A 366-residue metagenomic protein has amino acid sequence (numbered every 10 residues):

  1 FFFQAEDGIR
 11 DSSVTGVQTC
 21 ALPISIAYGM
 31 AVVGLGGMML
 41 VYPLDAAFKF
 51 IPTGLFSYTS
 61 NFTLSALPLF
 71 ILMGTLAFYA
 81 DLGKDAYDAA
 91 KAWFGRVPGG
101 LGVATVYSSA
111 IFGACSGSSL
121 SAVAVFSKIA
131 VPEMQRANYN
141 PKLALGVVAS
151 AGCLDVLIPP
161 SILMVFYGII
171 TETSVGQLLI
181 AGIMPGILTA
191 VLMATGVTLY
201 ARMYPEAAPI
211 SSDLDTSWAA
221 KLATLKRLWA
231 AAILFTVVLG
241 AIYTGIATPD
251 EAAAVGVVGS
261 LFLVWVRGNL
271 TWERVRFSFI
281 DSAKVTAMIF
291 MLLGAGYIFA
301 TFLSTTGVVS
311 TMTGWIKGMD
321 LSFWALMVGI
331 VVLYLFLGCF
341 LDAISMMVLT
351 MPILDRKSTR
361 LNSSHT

Functional and structural regions predicted by a protein language model:
F1-C20, L361-T366: Single conserved hydrophobic/aromatic residue that forms the stacking wall/gate of nucleotide- or nucleobase-binding
S13, V17-Q18, I24-Y42, S65-L72 (+8 more regions): Hydrophobic mid-bilayer segments of alpha-helices in multi-pass membrane transport proteins, especially secondary
A21, M39-Y42, L76-A80, F262-L270 (+1 more regions): Structural signal for the C-terminal ends of transmembrane alpha-helices and the immediately following loop
A27, G100, K142, G176 (+2 more regions): Residues that define the loop-to-transmembrane-helix transition and helix capping in multi-pass membrane transporters
V32, Y107-I111, F126, S150 (+9 more regions): Hydrophobic residues within alpha-helical transmembrane segments of multi-pass solute transporters/permease subunits
M38, S109, G113-V125, P141-G176 (+2 more regions): Alpha-helical transmembrane segments and, especially, the helix-loop junctions at the ends of these helices
D45-Q135, R276-K357: Membrane-embedded alpha-helical segments and adjacent helix-loop junctions characteristic of multi-pass solute
I170, Q177-V285: Long, contiguous bundles of hydrophobic transmembrane helices that form the permeation core of multi-pass
